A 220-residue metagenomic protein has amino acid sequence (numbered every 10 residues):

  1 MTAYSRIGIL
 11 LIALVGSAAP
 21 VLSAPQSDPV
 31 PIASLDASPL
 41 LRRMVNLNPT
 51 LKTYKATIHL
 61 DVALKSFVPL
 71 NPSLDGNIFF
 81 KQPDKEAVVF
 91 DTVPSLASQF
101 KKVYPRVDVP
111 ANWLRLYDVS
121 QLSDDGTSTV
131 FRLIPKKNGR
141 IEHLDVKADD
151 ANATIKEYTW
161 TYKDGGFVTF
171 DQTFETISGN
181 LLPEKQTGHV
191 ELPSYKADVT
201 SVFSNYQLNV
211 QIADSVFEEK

Functional and structural regions predicted by a protein language model:
M1-I9: Bacterial N-terminal signal peptides that target proteins for export
G8-A18: Bacterial N-terminal signal peptides
A19-A63, P83: N-terminal leader/targeting segments and the immediate start of mature chains
A24-P25, A63-D124: An acidic-aromatic
R43, D75-K81, F170-I177: Extended lipid/amphipathic-ligand handling interfaces
L47-Y54, P69, Q82-K85, A151-A153 (+1 more regions): Edge/loop elements at the starts and ends of beta-strands within beta-rich repeat scaffolds
Y54-L60, L74-I78, E86, F90 (+4 more regions): One face of beta-strands
T127-E219: Gly/Pro-enriched, hydrophobic low-complexity segments that function as extracytoplasmic propeptides/linkers
